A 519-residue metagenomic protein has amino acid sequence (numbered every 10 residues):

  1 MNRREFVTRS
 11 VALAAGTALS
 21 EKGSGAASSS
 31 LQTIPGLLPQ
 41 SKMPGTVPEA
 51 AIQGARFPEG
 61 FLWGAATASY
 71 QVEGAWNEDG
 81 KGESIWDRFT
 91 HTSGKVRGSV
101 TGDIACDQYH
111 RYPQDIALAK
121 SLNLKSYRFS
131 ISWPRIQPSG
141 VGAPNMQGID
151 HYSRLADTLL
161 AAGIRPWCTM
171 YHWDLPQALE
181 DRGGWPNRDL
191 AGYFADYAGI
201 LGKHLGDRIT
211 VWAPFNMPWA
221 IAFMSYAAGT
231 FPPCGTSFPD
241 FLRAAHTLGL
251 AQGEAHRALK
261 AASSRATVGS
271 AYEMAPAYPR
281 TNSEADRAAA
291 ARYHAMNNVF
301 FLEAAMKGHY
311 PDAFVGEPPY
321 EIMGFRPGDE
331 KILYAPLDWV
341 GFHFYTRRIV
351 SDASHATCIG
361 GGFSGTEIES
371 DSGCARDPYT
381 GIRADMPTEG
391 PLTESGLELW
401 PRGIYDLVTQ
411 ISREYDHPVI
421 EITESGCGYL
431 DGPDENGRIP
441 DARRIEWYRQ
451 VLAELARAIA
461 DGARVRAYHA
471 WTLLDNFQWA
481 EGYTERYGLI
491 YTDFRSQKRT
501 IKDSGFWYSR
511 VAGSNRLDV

Functional and structural regions predicted by a protein language model:
E5-T33: N-terminal export signals
V7-T8, Q114, N216, L337: Residue-level micro-sites within transmembrane alpha helices that shape and flank functional polar/acidic positions
I34-S93, S139-G140, I149-V519: Active-site region of glycoside hydrolase catalytic domains
G74-Y152: Active-site-adjacent substrate/metal-binding segments within catalytic domains of carbohydrate-active enzymes
